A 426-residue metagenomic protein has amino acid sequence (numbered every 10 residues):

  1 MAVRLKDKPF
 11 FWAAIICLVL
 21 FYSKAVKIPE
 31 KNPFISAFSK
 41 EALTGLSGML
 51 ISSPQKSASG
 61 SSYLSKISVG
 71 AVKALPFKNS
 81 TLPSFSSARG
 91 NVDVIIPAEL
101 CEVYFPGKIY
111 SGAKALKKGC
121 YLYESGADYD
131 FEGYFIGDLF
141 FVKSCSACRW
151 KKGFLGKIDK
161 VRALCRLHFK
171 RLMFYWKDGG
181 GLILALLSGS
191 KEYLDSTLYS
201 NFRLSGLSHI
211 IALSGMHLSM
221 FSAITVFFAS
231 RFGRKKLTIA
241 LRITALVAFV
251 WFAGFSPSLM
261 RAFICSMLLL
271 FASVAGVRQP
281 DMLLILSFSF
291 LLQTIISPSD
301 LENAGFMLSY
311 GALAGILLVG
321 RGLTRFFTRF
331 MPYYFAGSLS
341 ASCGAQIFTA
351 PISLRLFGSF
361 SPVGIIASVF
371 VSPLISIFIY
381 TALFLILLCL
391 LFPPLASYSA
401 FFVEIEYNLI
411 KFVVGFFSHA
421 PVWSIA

Functional and structural regions predicted by a protein language model:
M1-F34, L43-L46, F228-L237, A314-A426: Transmembrane helix-bundle segments that form internal channels/tunnels in multi-pass membrane proteins, characterized
L5-A13, C17, T197-I365: Hydrophobic alpha-helical transmembrane segments in multi-pass membrane proteins
W12-H209, I425: Membrane-interface helix/helix-cap signal primarily in integral membrane proteins
G48, K114, L186, S214 (+5 more regions): Divalent metal-coordination and catalytic microenvironments
L167, A185, S200, L246 (+6 more regions): Short amphipathic alpha-helical coupling elements at transmembrane boundaries
M173-D178, P280, L301, G415-S418: Proline-centered turn/helix-capping motifs that create local helix->coil transitions or kinks
K191, T294-E302, S418-P421, I425-A426: Core dinuclear metal-dependent hydrolase active-site scaffold
